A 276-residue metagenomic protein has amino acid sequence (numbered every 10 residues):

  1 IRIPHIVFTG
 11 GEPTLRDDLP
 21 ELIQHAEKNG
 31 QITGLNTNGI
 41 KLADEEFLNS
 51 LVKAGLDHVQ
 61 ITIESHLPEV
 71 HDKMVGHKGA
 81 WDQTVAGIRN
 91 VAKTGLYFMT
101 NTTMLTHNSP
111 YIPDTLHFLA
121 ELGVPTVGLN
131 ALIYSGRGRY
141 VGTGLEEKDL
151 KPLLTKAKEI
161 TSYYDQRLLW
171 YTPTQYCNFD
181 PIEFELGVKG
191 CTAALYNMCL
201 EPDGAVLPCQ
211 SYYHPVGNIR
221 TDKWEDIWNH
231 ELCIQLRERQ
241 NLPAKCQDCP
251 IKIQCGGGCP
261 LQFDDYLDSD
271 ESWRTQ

Functional and structural regions predicted by a protein language model:
I1-T9, R237-E238, S272-Q276: Short Fe-S-cluster ligation motifs
I1-Y134, G144-E146: Radical SAM/AdoMet-radical enzyme domain recognition
G95, K148-P181, A205-G257: C-terminal accessory region of radical SAM enzymes
D180-K189: Short, basic/aromatic recognition patches
C191-L195, Y213: Short, small/polar residue-rich loop motifs at catalytic or cofactor-binding pockets
L200-E201: Short, acidic, Ser/Thr-enriched surface-loop or helix-capping motifs
I227-N229, Y266-Q276: Short microdomains enriched in Cys/His and/or Lys/Arg
G258-F263: Iron-sulfur cluster-binding cysteine motifs and their immediate structural context in ferredoxin-like electron-transfer
